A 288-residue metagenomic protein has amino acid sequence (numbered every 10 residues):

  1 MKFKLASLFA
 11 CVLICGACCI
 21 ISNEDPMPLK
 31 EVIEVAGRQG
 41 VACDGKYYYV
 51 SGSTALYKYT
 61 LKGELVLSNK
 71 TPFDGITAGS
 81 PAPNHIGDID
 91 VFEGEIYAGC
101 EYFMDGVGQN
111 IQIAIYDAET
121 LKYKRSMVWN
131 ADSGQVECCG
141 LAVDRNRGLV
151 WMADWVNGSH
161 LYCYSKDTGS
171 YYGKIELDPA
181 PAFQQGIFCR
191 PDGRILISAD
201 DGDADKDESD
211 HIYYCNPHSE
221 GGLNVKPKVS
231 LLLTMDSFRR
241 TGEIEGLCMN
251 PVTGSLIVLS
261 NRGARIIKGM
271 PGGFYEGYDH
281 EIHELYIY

Functional and structural regions predicted by a protein language model:
L29-A36, K70-F73, A78-P81, M127-V136 (+3 more regions): Surface loop/turn motifs at the tips and blade-to-blade linkers of beta-strand repeat domains
K30-T54, H85: Beta-strand-rich domains and repeat architectures in extracellular enzymes and scaffolds, especially beta-propellers
C43-G45, V91-E93, V143-R147, C189-D192 (+1 more regions): Residue-level detector of Asp-centered blade-edge/turn motifs that repeat once per structural unit in beta-propeller
S53, E101-F103, A153-N157, D200-G202 (+1 more regions): Short loop/turn segments immediately following the C-termini of beta-strands
A55-T60, D105-A114, G158-C163, A204-N216 (+1 more regions): Structural motif
T60-E64, D117-L121, S165-G169, P217-E220: Short loop/turn segments that connect beta-strands within beta-propeller blades
L65-F103: Blade-loop segments of beta-propeller domains
A180-G221: Loop/turn-rich, solvent-exposed surfaces of beta-rich toroidal or solenoidal domains
